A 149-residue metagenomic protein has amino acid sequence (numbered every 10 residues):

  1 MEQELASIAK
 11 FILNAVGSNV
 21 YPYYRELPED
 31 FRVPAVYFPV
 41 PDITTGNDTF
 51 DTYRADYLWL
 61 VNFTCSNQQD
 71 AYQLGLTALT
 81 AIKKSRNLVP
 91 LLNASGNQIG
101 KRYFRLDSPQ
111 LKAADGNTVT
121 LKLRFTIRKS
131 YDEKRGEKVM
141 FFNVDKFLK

Functional and structural regions predicted by a protein language model:
M1-Y21, T45-K149: Charged, amphipathic alpha-helical segments and their flanking helix caps
Y21-R32: Short acidic low-complexity segments
P28, I43-T45: Short active-site-proximal "capping" loops at secondary-structure junctions
R32-P41: A short, hydrophobic beta-strand-centered structural micro-motif
